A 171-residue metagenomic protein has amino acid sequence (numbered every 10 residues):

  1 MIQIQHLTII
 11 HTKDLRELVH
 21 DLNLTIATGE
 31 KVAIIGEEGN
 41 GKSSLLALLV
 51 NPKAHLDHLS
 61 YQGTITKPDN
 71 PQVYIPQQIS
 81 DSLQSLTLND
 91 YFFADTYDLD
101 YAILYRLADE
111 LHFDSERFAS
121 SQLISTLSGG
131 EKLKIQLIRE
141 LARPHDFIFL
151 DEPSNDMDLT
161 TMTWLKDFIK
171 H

Functional and structural regions predicted by a protein language model:
M1-I4, T8-L22, T28-E30, D57-S60: A short, flexible loop at the N-terminus of ABC-type nucleotide-binding domains that lies
I10-T12, N70-P71, P76-I135, R139 (+1 more regions): ABC-family P-loop ATPase nucleotide-binding domains
T28, P68-N70, R143-H145, H171: Short loop/turn elements that form and flank the Walker-type P-loop nucleotide-binding site in RecA-like NTPase cores
G29, G36-G41, G130, D151-E152: Conserved phosphate-binding and hydrolysis motifs of nucleotide-dependent enzymes
K31-E37, S43-D100: ABC ATPase nucleotide-binding domain signature region
I148-E152, L165: Catalytic Walker B motif of ABC-type/P-loop ATPase nucleotide-binding domains
E152-P153, D158: Walker B catalytic motif
M162-H171: Helical segment within the ABC ATPase nucleotide-binding domain
